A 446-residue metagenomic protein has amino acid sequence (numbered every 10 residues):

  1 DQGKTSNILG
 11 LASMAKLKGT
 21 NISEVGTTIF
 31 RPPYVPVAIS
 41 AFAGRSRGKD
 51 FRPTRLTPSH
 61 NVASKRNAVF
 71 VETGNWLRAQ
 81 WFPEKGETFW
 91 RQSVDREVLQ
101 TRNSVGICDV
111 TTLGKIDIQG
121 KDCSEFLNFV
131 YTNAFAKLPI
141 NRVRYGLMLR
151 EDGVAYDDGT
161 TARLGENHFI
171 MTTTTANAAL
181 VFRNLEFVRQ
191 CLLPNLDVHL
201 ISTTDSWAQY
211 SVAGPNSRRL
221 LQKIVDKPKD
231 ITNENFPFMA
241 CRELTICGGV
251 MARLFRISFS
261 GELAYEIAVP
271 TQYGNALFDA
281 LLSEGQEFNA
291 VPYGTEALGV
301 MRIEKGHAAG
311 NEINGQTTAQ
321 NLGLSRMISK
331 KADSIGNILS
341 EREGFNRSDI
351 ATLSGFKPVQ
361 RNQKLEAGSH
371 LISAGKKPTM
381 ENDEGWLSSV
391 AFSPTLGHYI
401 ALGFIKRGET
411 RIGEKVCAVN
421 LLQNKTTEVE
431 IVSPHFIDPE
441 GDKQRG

Functional and structural regions predicted by a protein language model:
Q2-N7, S40-E72, R78-F89, G165-N167 (+1 more regions): Conserved, structured C-terminal
G10, M14-L149, V154: Acidic, proline/glycine-enriched N-terminal capping motif
R102, D158-G159, F255: Short beta-strand/turn micro-motifs at beta-sheet edges
D109, D158, E266: Acidic active-site catalytic centers that drive phospho-/nucleotidyl reactions and related ester hydrolyses
G114, G146, G159-T160, R242 (+2 more regions): Residue-level detector of beta-strand structural context in well-folded domains
N133-V188: Well-ordered mid-protein domain cores that form the structural environment of catalytic cofactors
